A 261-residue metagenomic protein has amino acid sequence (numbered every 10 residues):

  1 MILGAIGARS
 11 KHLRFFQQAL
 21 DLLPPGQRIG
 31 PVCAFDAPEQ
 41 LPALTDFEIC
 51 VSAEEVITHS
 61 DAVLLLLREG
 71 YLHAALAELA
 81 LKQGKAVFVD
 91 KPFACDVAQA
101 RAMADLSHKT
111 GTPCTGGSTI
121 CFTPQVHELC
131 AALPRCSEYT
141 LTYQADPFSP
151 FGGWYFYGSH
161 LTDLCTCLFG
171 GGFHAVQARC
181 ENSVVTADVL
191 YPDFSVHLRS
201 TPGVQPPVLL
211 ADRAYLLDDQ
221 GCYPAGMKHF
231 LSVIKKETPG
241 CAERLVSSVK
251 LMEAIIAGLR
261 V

Functional and structural regions predicted by a protein language model:
M1-L44, P134, R244, S248 (+1 more regions): N-terminal Rossmann-like dinucleotide-binding module
R9-K11, R68-Y71, F93-A94, I120-F122 (+2 more regions): Short beta->alpha connector loops
Q27, T45-F88, P92-A104: Beta-loop-alpha module in the N-terminal Rossmann-like domain of NAD(P)-dependent dehydrogenases, especially those
V32, D61, S137: Conserved acidic residues
P42, E55, H59-L67, V233-V261: C-terminal helix-rich "cap/oligomerization" subdomain common to oxidoreductases
A94-F148: A contiguous active-site-proximal alpha/beta segment in oxidoreductase catalytic domains
L141-G203, E243-K250: Rossmann-like dinucleotide-binding domain that binds NAD(P)(H)
N182-F230: C-terminal substrate-binding/catalytic lobe of Rossmann-fold NAD(P)-dependent oxidoreductases
